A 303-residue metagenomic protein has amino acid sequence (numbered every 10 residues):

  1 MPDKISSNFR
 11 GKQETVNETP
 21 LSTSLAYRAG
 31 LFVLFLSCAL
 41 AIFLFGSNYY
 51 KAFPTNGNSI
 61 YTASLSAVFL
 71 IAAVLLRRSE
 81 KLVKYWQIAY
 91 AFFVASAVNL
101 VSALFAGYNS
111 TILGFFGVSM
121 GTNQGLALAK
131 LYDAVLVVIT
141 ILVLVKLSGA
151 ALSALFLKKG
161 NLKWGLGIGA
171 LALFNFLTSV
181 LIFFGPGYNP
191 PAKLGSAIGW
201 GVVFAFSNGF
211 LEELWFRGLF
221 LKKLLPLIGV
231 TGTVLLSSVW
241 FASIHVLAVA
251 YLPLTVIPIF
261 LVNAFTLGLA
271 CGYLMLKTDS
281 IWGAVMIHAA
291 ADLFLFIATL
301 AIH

Functional and structural regions predicted by a protein language model:
M1-L147, F296-H303: N-terminal, membrane-interfacial amphipathic/helix-forming hydrophobic leader that caps and precedes the first
I5-T23, R28, F32-K51, G167-H303: Transmembrane helix-loop-helix hairpins at the membrane interface of multi-pass integral membrane proteins
A72-E80, G149-S153, E212-L221: C-terminal ends of transmembrane helices
L104-G209: Juxtamembrane helix-loop-helix connectors linking adjacent transmembrane helices in multi-pass membrane enzymes
